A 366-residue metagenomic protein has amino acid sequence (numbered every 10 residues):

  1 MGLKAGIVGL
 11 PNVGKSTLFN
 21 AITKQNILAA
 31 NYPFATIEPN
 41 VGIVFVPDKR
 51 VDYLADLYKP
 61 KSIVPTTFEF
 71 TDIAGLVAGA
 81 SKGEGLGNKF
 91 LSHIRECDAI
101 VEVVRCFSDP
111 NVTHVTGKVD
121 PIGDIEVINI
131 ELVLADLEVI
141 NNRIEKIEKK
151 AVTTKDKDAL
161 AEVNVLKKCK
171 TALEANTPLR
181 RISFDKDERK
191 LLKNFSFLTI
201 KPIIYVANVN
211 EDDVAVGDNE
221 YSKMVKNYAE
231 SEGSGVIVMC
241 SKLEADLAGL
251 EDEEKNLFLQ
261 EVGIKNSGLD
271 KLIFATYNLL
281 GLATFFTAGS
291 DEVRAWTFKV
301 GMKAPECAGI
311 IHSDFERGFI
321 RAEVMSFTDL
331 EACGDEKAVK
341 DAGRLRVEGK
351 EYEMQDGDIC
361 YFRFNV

Functional and structural regions predicted by a protein language model:
M1-N111, I147: Conserved G1/Walker A P-loop phosphate-binding module
L3-V8, V13, F19, K146-E353 (+2 more regions): C-terminal-of-GTPase-core extension/linker across diverse P-loop GTPases
G6, F34, P39-G42, K49-V51 (+16 more regions): Short capping/connector residues at structural and topological boundaries
Q25-P33, N40-G42, R50-Y53, K82 (+11 more regions): Glycine-rich, flexible loop/turn motifs
F34, D48-V51, V64-F70, E84-D98 (+8 more regions): Amphipathic alpha-helical transducer elements in NTP-driven molecular machines
G42-P47, A74-E84, R95-A159, A172-D185 (+1 more regions): Conserved Switch II/interswitch segment of TRAFAC-class P-loop GTPases
